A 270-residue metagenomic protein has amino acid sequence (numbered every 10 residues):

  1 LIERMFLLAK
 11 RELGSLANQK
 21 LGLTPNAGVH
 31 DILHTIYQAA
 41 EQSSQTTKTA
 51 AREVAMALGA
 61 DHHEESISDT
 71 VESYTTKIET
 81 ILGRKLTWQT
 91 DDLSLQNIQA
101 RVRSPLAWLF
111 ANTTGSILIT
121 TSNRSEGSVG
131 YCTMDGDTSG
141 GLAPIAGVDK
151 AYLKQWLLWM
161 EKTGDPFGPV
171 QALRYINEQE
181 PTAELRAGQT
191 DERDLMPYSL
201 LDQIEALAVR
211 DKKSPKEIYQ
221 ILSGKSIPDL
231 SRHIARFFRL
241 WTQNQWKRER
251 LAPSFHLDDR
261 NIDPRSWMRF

Functional and structural regions predicted by a protein language model:
L1-F270: ATP/NTP-dependent adenylation/nucleotidyl-transfer catalytic domains that generate, transfer, or process NMP-activated
